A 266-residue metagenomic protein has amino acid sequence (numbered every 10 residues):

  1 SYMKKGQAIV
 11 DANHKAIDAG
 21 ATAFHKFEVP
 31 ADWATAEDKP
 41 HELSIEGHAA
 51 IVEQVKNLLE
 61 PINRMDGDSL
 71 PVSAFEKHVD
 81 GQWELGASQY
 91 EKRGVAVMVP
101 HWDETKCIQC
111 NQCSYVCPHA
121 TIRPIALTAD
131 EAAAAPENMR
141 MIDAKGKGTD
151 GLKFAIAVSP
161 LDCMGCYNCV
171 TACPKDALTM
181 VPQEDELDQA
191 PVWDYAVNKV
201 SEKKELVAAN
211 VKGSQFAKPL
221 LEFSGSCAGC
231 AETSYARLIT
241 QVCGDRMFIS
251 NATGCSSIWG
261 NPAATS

Functional and structural regions predicted by a protein language model:
Y2-C163, V170-S266: Ferredoxin-type iron-sulfur electron-transfer modules and their immediate structural context
